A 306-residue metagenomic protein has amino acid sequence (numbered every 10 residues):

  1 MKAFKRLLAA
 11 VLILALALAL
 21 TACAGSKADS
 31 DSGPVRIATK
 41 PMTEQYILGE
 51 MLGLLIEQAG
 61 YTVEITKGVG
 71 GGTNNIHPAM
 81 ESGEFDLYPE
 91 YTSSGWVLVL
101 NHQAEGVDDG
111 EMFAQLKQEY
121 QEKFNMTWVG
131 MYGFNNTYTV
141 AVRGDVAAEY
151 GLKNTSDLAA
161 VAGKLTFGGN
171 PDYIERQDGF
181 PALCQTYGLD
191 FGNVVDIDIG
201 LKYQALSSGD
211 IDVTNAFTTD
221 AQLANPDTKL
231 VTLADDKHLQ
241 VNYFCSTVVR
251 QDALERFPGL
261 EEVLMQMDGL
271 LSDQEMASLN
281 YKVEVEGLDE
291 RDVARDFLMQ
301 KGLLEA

Functional and structural regions predicted by a protein language model:
A19-A22: C-terminal motif of bacterial Sec signal peptides marking the signal peptidase cleavage site
A24-K27: Bacterial signal peptide processing site
S30-E44, L52, Y61-G68, G163-G169: Short, well-ordered beta-strand elements
T43, I65-P78, G95, P171 (+1 more regions): Short helix-initiation/N-cap motifs at beta->coil->alpha
T43-T62, E81, P181-C184: Short, polar/charged alpha-helical segment
D86, G163-D235: Ligand-binding pocket segment of bilobal, Venus flytrap-like solute-binding proteins
V99-G110, A114-V129, D210, L223-K237: Ligand-binding "clamshell"
G110-F167, Q251, G269-D273: A conserved helix-loop-strand patch within extracytoplasmic ligand-binding domains of the periplasmic binding
